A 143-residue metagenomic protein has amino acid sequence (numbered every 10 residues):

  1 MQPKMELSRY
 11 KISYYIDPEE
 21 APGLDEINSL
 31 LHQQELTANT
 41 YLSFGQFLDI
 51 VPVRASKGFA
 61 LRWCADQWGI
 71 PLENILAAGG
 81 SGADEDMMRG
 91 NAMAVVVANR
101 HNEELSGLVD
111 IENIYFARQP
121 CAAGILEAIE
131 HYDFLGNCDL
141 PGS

Functional and structural regions predicted by a protein language model:
M1-G90: Conserved acidic, metal-coordinating active-site core of Asp-based, Mg2+-dependent phosphoryl-transfer enzymes
V51, G58-S143: Mg2+-dependent phosphoryl-transfer enzymes with acidic/Ser/Thr/Gly-rich catalytic loops
